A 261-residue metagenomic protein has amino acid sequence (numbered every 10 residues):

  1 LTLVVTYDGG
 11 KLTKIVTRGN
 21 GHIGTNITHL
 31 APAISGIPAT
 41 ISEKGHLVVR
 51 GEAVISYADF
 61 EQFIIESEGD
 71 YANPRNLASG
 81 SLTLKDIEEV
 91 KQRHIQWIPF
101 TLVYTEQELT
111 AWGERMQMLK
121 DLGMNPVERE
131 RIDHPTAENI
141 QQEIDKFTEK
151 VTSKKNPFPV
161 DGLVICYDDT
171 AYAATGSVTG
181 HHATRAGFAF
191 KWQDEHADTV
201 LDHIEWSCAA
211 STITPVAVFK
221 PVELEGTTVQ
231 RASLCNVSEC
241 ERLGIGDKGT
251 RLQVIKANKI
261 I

Functional and structural regions predicted by a protein language model:
L1-I261: RNA/tRNA-interacting regions in translation and RNA-turnover enzymes
